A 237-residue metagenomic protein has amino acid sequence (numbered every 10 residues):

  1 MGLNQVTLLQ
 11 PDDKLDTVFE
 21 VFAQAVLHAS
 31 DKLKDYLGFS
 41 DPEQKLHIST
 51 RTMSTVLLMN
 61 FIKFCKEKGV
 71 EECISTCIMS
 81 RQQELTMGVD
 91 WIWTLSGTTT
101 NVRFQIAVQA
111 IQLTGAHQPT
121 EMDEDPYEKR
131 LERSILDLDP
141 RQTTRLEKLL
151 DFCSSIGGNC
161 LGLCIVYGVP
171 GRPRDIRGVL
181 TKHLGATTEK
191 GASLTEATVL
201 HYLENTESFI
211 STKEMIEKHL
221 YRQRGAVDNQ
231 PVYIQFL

Functional and structural regions predicted by a protein language model:
M1-P11, L15: Eukaryotic low-complexity, non-globular regulatory regions
K14-V18, L27-K34, Q142-R145, G171-P173: Extended charged low-complexity segments that act as oligomerization/scaffolding linkers
F22-S75: Acidic-basic catalytic patches of nuclease active cores, encompassing PD-(D/E)XK and other metal-cofactor nuclease
C77-M87, S96-T98: Active-site metal-binding core of divalent-cation-utilizing nuclease and nuclease-like domains
W93-A107: Active-site beta-strand-loop-beta-strand hairpin of nuclease catalytic cores that positions key catalytic residues
T94, Q109-A116: Short glycine-rich beta-strand segments
A116-L237: Acidic, metal/cofactor-coordinating or nucleic-acid-engaging core segments within structured domains
